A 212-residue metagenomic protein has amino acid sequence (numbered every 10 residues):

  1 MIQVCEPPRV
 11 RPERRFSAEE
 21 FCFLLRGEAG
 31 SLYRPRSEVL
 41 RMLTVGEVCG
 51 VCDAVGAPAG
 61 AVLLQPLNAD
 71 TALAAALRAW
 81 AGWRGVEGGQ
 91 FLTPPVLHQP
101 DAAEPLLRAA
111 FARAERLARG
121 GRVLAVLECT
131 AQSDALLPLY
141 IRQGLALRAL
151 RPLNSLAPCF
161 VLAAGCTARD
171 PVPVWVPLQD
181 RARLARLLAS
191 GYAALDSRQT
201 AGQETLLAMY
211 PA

Functional and structural regions predicted by a protein language model:
M1-D53, A57-A59, P171-W175: Short amphipathic alpha-helix that is part of the acyltransferase structural core
V39-G50, A54-V55, G60, Q65-A72 (+2 more regions): A short helix-loop-beta-strand connector motif used in the catalytic cores of GNAT acetyltransferases and, in some
A57-V96: Conserved acyl-donor/pantetheine-binding loop and adjacent beta-alpha core of acyl/acetyltransferases and related
G89, R116-A131: Conserved GNAT acetyl-CoA-binding A-motif
L92-A118, R142: Conserved acetyl-CoA-binding loop-helix of GNAT-fold acetyltransferases
A125-L137, V176-Q179: Conserved beta-strand-loop-alpha-helix junction that forms the acyl-donor binding cleft
E128, I141-F160, A193-A201: Conserved catalytic-core motifs of GNAT/GCN5-like acyltransferases
L153-L178, Q203-A212: C-terminal "cap" of GNAT-fold acetyltransferases
